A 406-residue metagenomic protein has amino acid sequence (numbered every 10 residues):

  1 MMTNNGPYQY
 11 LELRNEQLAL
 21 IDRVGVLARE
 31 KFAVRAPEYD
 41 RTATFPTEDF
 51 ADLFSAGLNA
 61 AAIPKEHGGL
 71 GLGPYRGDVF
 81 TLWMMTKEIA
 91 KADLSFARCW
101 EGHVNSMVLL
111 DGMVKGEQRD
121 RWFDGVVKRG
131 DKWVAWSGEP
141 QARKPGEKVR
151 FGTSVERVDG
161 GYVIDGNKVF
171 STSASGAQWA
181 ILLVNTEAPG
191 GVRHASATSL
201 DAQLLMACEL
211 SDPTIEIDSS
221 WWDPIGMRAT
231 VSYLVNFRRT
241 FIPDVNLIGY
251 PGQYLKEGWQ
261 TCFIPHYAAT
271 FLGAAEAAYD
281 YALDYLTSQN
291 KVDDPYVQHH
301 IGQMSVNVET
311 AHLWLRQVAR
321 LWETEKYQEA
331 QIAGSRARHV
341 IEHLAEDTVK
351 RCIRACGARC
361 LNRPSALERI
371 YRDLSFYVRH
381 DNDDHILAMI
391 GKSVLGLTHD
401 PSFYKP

Functional and structural regions predicted by a protein language model:
M1-D22, Y404-P406: Basic/polar N-terminal segments that are highly enriched at the extreme N-terminus, encompassing both cleavable
D22, G273, G302-E309, S335 (+2 more regions): Generic structural signal for well-ordered, non-transmembrane alpha-helical segments in soluble/cytosolic regions
A33-R41, T287, E309-V340, I353-L361: C-terminal helix-coil-helix/basic helical segment that borders enzyme active sites and/or dimer interfaces and provides
T47, A51-S55, N59-K168, T172 (+2 more regions): Glycine-rich flavin
N167-E216: A short core secondary-structure module
V169-A174, F263-Y267, Y377-H380: Glycine-rich phosphate/pyrophosphate-binding beta-alpha loops
W222-E309: Glycine-rich beta->alpha junctions and the first turn(s) of the following alpha-helix
R359-P406: Glycine-rich phosphate/cofactor-binding loops in nucleotide/flavin-utilizing enzymes
